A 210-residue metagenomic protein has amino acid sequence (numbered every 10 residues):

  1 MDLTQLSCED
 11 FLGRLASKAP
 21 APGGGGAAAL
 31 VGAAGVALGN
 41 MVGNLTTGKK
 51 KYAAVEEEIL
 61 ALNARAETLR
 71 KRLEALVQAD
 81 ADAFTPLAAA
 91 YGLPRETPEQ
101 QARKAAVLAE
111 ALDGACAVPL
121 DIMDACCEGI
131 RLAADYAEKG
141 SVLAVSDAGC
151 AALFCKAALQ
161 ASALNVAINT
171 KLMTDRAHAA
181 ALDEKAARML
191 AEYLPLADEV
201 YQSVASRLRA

Functional and structural regions predicted by a protein language model:
L3-A21: Short, hydrophobic/aliphatic alpha-helical segments
F11, A34-M41, A83, I122-L132 (+3 more regions): Amphipathic, well-ordered alpha-helical segments in soluble domains
S17-N40, A144-S162: Conserved phosphate/anionic-ligand binding catalytic regions in large, soluble enzymes, centered on
L30-A34, L62, L69-L76, A115-A125 (+6 more regions): Amphipathic alpha-helix face/heptad-repeat signature
M41-A53: Transmembrane signal-anchor/signal-peptide helices with a preference for the extracytoplasmic
K50-A89, M189, L196: A structural-propensity feature for long, helix-poor, extended segments
D80, F84-L153, A157: Amphipathic alpha-helical interface segments
G129-L132, A144-V204, A210: Preference for long, well-ordered alpha-helical segments
